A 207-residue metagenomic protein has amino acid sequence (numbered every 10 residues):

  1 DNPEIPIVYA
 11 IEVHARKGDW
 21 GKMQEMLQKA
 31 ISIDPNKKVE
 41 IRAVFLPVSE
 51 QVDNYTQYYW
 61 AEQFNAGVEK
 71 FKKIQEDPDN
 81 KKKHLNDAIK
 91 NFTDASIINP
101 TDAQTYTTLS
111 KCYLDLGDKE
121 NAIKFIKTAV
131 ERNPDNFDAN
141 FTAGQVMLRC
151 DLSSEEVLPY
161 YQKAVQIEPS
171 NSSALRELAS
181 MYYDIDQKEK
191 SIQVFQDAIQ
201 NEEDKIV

Functional and structural regions predicted by a protein language model:
P3-E4, K38, Q57-Q63, A103-Q104 (+4 more regions): Helix-start (N-cap) detector for alpha-helical repeat units in TPR-like alpha-solenoids, especially tetratricopeptide
E4, V8-Y9, N65, Q104 (+5 more regions): Canonical tetratricopeptide repeat
A15-R16, K72-K73, D115, R149-C150 (+1 more regions): Register position in tetratricopeptide repeats
D19-W20, P78, L85, K119 (+2 more regions): TPR-repeat structural position
K29-A30, A95, T128-A129, K163-A164 (+1 more regions): Canonical positions in the second alpha-helix
I33, I98, R132, I167 (+1 more regions): Structural marker of alpha-solenoid helical repeat scaffolds
